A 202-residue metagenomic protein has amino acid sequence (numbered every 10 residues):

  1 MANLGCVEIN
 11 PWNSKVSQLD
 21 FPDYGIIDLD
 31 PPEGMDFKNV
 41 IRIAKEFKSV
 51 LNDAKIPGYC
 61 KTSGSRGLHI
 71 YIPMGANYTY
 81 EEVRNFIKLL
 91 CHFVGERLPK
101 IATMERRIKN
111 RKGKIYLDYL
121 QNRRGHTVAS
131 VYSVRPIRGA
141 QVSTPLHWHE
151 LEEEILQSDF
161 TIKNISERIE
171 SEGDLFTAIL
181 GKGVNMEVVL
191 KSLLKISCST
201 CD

Functional and structural regions predicted by a protein language model:
L4-G25, P31-M35, E46, E81-D202: C-terminal accessory nucleic-acid interaction domains of nucleic acid-metabolism proteins
N39, T62-G64, E82: Short, contiguous, pocket-lining structural segments that sit at or immediately flank catalytic/ligand-binding sites
N39-L51: Short amphipathic alpha-helix segments
K48-T62: Active-site palm subdomain of RNA-directed nucleic acid polymerases
G58-G64, E105-K109: Short beta-strand
S63-I72: Short, conserved phosphate-binding/catalytic loop or strand-edge motifs used in phosphoryl-/nucleotidyl-transfer
Y71-V83: Catalytic palm subdomain of template-directed nucleic-acid polymerases, centered on the conserved carboxylate motif
